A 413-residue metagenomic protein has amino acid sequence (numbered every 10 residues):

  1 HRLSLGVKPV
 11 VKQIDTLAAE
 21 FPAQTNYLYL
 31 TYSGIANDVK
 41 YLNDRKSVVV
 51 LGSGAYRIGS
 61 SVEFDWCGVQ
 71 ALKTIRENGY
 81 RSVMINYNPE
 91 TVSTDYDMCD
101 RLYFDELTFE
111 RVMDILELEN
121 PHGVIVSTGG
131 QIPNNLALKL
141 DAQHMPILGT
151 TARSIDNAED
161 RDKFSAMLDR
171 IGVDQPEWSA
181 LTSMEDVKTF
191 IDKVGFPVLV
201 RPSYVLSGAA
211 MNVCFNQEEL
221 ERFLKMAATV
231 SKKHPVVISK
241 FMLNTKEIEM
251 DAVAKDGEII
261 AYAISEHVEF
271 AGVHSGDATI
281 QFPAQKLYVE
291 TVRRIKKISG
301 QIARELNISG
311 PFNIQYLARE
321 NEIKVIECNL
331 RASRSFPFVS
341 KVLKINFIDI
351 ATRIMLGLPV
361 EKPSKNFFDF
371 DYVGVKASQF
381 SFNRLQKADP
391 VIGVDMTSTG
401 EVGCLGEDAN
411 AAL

Functional and structural regions predicted by a protein language model:
H1-R45: Low-complexity, small/polar and acidic-rich linker and loop segments
L5, P9, I35, K40-L42 (+8 more regions): ATP-dependent carboxylate activation and anion-phosphoryl transfer catalytic cores that bind Mg-ATP to form
G79, Q143-I155: Short, acidic/small-residue loops that bind anionic groups at enzyme active sites
H122-T128: Periplasmic-binding protein-like
Q131-H144: Short Gly/Thr/Asp-enriched flexible loops that form oxyanion-binding sites at enzyme active sites
T150-M211: A conserved helix-loop-beta module that forms one wall/lid of the active-site cleft in ATP-utilizing catalytic domains
